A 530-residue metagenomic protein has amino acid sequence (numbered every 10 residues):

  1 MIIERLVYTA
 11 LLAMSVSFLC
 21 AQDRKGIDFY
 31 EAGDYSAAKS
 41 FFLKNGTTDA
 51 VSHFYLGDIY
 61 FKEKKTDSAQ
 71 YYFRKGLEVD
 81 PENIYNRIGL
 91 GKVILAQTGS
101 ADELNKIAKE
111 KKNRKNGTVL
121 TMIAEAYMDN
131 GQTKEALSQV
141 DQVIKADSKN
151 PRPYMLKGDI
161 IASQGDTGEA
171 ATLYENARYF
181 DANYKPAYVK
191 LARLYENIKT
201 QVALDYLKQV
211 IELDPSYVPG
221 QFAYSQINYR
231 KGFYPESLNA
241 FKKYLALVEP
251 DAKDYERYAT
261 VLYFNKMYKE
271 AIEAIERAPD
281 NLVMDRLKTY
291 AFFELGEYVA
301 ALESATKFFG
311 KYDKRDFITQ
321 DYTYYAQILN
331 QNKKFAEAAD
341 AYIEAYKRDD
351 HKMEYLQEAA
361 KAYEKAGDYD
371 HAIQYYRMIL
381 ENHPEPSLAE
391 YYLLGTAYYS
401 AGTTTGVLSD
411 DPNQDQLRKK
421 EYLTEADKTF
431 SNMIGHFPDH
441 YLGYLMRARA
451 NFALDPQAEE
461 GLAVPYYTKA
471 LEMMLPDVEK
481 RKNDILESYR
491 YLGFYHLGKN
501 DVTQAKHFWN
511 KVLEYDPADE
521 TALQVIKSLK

Functional and structural regions predicted by a protein language model:
M1-A10: Bacterial N-terminal signal peptides that target proteins for export
T9-S17: Bacterial N-terminal signal peptides
F18-L497, T521-K530: Alpha-solenoid helical repeat scaffolds
V502-E520, I526: C-terminal interaction modules of eukaryotic adaptor/scaffold proteins
